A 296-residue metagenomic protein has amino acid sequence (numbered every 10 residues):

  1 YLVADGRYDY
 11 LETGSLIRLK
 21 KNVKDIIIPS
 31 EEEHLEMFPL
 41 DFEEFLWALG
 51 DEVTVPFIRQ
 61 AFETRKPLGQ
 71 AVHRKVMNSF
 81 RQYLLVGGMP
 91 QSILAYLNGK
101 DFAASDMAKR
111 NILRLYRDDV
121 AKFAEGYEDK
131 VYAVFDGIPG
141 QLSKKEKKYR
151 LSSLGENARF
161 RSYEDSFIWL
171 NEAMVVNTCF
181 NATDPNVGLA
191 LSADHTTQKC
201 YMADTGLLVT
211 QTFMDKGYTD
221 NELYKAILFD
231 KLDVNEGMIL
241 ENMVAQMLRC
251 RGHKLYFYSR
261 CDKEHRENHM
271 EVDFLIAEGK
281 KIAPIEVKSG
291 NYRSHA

Functional and structural regions predicted by a protein language model:
Y1: Conserved P-loop NTPase "ATPase switch" module shared by AAA+ and STAND
D5-R7, P29-S30, H195, C250-G252: Short, well-ordered coil/turn elements that cap or connect secondary structure elements
R7, T13-S15, K20-S143: Interdomain motor-coupling "hinge/lid" segment immediately C-terminal to the ATP-binding subdomain of NTP-driven enzymes
E12, L85-V86, M202, N235: Short glycine/serine/threonine-biased micro-segments
P39, E128, N157-F160, V234 (+1 more regions): Short, solvent-exposed loop/helix junctions and linker helices that flank or host conserved functional motifs
I112-D118, S143-S152, T219-L232: A short, surface-exposed helix-loop junction/capping segment
Y127-T183: C-terminal accessory/connector segments of nucleic-acid motor ATPases
D165, N171-A296: A cross-kingdom feature that marks ATP-driven nucleic-acid transaction machinery
